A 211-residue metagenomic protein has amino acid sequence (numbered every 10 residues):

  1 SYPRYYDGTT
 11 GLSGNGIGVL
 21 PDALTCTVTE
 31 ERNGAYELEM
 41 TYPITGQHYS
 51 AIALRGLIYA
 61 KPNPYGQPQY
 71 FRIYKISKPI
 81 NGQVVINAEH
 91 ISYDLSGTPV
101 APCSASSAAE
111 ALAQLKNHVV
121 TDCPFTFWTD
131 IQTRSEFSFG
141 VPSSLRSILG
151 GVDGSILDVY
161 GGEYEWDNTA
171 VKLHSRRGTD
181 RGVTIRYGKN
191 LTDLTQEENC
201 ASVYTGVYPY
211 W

Functional and structural regions predicted by a protein language model:
S1-A53, E89-Y93: Juxtamembrane "anchor/assembly" segments of surface/extracellular structural proteins
S1-G8, P43-K78, S106-T121, G154: Short, acidic/charged, Gly/Pro-enriched secondary-structure junctions
G11-G14, Q47-S50, Y65-Q69, Y93-G97 (+1 more regions): Short, surface-exposed beta-strand/loop "edge" segments at domain boundaries and coil↔beta transitions
T25, Y70-R72, V85: Well-ordered beta-strand positions in beta-sheet-rich domains
V28-E37, K75-V84, E165-T169: Short, ordered beta-strand-loop transition motifs
E37, Y70, Y204-G206: Extracellular structured ligand-interaction cores
I80-Q83, N87-Y204: Charged- and aromatic-enriched interaction segments used to assemble and dock large macromolecular complexes
P209: Substrate-binding/active-site groove segments that recognize and process beta-1,4-linked N-acetyl-hexosamine
